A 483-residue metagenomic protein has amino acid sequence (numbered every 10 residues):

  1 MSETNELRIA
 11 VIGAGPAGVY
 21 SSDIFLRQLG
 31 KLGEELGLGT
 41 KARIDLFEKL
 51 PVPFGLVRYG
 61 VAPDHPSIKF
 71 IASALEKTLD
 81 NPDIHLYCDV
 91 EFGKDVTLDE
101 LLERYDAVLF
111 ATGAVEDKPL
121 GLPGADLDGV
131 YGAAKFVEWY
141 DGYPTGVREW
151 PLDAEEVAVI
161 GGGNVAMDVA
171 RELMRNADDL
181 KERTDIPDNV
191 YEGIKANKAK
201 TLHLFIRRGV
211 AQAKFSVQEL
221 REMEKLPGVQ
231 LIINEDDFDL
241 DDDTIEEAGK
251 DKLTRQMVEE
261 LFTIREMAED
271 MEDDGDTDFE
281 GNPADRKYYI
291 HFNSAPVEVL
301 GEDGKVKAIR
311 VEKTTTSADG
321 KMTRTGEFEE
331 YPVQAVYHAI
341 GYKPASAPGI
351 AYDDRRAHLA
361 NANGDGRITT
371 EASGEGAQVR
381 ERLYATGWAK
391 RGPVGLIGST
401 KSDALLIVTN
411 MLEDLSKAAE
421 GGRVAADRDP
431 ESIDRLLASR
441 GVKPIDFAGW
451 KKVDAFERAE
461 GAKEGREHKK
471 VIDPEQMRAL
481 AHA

Functional and structural regions predicted by a protein language model:
R8-L36, A166-L173: N-terminal Rossmann-like FAD-binding beta1-loop-alpha1 element of flavoenzymes
L29-L46, R171-E327, T409-V424: Dinucleotide-binding/catalytic capping subdomain of oxidoreductase cores
E35-R43, L50-A107, T263-N282: N-terminal Rossmann-like dinucleotide/flavin-binding domain of flavoprotein oxidoreductases that bind FAD/FMN
S73-V130, V297-R310: Feature captures the FAD/FMN-dependent oxidoreductase FAD-binding
A107, A111-K118, G163-N164, V333-S346: Glycine-/small-residue-rich beta->alpha transition segments that form the dinucleotide
D117-A196, L359-S373: Glycine-rich dinucleotide-binding loop and its adjacent helix/turn
G129-V147, V299, K305, S317-R391: FAD-site-proximal beta/loop scaffold in flavoenzymes
E371-G374, Q378-A483: C-terminal, flexible cofactor-proximal segment of oxidoreductases
